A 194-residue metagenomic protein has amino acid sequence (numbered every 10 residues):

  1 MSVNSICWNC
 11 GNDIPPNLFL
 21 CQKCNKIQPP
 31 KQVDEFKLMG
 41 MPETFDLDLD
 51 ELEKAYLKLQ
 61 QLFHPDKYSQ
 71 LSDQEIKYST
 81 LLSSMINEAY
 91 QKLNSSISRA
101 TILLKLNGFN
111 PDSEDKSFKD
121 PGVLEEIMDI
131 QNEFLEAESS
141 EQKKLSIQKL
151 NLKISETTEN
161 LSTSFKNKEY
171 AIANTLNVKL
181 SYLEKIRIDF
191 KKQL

Functional and structural regions predicted by a protein language model:
M1-L194: C-terminal accessory/regulatory regions appended to core domains
